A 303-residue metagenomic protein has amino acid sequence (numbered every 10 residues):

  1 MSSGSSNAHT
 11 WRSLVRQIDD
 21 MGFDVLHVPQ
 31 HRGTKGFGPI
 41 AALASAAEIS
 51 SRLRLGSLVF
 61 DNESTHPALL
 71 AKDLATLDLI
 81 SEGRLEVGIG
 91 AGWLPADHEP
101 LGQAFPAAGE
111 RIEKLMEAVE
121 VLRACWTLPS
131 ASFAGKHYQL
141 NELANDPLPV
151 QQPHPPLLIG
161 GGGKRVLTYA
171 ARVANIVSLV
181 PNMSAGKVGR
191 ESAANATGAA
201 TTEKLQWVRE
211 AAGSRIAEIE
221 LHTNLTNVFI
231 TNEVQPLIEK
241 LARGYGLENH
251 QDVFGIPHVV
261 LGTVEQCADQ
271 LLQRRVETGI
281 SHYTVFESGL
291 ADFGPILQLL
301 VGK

Functional and structural regions predicted by a protein language model:
M1-K303: Active-site-adjacent structural elements that line small-molecule/cofactor binding pockets in enzymes
